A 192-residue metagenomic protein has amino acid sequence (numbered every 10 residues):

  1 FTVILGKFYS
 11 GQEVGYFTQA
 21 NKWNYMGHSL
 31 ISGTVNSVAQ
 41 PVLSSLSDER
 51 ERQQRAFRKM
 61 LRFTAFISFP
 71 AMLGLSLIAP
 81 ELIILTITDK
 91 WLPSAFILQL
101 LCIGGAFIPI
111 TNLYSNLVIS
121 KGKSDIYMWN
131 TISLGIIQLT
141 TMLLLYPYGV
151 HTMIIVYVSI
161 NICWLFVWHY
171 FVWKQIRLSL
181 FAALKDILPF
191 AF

Functional and structural regions predicted by a protein language model:
F1-L5, Y9, A39, I78-I83 (+1 more regions): Hydrophobic/aromatic end-of-helix segments at the C-terminal termini of transmembrane alpha-helices
T2-V3, V14, Y127-M128, M153-I154 (+1 more regions): Alpha-helical transmembrane segments and their helix-entry boundary regions
I4-Y25, Q54-A56, L92-L98: Interfacial/gating helices of multi-pass transporter permease domains
F8-G11, S47, S120-K121, P147-Y148: Helix-loop interface residues and adjacent transmembrane-helix termini in multi-pass membrane transporters, primarily
Q19, H28, R58-F66, F96-C102 (+4 more regions): Internal alpha-helical transmembrane segments of multi-pass membrane proteins, especially GPCRs
A20, N24-S68, S115-S120: Helix-loop junctions and terminal segments of transmembrane helices in multi-pass membrane transport/translocation
N21, N36, F96-K174: Short runs within selected transmembrane alpha-helices of multi-pass transporters and secretion channels
F57-P109, I136-Y146: Alpha-helical transmembrane segments of multi-pass membrane transport and lipid-handling proteins
